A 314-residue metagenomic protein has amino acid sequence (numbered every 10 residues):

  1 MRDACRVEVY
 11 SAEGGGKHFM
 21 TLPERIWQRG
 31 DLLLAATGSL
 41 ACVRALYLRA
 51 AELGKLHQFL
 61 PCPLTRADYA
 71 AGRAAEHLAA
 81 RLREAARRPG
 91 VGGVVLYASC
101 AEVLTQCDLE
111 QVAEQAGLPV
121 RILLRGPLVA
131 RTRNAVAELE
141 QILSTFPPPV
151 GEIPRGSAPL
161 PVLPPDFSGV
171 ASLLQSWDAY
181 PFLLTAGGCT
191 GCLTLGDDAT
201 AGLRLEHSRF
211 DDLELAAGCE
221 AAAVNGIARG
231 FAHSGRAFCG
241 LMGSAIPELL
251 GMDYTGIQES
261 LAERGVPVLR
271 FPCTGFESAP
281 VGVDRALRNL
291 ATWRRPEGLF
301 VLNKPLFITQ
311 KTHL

Functional and structural regions predicted by a protein language model:
M1-L314: An N-terminal assembly and electron-transfer interface module characteristic of large anaerobic redox and radical
